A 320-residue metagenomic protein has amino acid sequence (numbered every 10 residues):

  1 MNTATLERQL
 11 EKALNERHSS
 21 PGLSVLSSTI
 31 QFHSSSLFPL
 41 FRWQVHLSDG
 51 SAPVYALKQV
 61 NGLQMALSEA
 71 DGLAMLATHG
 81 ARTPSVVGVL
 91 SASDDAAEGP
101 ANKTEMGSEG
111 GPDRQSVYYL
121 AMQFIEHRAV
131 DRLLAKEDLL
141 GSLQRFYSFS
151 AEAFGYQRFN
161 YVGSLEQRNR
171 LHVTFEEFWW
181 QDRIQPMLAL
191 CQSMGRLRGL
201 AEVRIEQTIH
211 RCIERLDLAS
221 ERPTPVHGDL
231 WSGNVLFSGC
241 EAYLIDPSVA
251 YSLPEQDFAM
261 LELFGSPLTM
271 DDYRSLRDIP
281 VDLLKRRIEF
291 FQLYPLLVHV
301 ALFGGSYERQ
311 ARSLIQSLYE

Functional and structural regions predicted by a protein language model:
L6, L10, L14-R17, A151-P225: An alpha-helical support segment within catalytic cores of ATP-dependent transferases
S24-T29: Conserved N-terminal boundary motif of the eukaryotic protein kinase catalytic domain
Q31-F32, F38-F41, S51-V173, E177: ATP-binding pocket architecture of kinase catalytic cores
L47-V54, F237-A242: Active-site beta-strand-loop-beta-strand hairpin of nuclease catalytic cores that positions key catalytic residues
G62, H299-E320: ATP/Mg2+ or Mg2+-diphosphate-binding catalytic cores that bind nucleotide phosphates or diphosphates via glycine-rich
T78, A92, Q115-L133, I184-Q185 (+2 more regions): A glycine-centered beta->alpha junction motif in the catalytic cores of kinase/phosphotransferase enzymes
K136-L139, A201-E206, A311: Hydrophobic packing residues in well-ordered alpha-helices of helical domains and bundles
L171, F175-W180, A189, A219-P225 (+2 more regions): Active-site Asp-x-Gly
